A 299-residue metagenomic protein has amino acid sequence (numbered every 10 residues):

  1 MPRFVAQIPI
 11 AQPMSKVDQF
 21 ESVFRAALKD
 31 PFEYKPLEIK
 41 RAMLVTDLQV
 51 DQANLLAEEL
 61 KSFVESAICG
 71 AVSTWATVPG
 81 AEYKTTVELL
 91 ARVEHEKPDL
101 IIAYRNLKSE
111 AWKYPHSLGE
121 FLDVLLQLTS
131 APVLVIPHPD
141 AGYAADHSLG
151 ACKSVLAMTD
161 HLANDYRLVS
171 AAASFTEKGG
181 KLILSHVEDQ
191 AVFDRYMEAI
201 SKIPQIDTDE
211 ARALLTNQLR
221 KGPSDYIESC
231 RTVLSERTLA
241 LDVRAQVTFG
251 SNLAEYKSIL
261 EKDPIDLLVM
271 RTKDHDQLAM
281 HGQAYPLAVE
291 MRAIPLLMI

Functional and structural regions predicted by a protein language model:
P2-G80, A151-A213, S235-T238: Small/aliphatic-rich secondary-structure junction motif
A53-L60, L118-G119, P223-S229: Well-ordered, non-membrane alpha-helical segments in soluble/globular domains
V78-E88, V247-L253: Charged docking surfaces used in two-component/phosphorelay signaling
L90-A145, S258-I299: Gly/Ser-rich helix-loop-strand patches that form or flank binding pockets for ribonucleotide-derived cofactors
T129, I227-R244: A structural motif corresponding to the C-terminal end of an alpha-helix and its immediate exit/capping segment
D146, D194-M197, K257-S258: Short, well-ordered secondary-structure micro-motifs
D207-D225: A short acidic, glycine-rich active-site loop that binds or catalyzes chemistry on phosphate/adenosine moieties
Y226-V233, F249-E261: A short, acidic, amphipathic alpha-helical segment used as a generic capping/interface helix at domain edges
